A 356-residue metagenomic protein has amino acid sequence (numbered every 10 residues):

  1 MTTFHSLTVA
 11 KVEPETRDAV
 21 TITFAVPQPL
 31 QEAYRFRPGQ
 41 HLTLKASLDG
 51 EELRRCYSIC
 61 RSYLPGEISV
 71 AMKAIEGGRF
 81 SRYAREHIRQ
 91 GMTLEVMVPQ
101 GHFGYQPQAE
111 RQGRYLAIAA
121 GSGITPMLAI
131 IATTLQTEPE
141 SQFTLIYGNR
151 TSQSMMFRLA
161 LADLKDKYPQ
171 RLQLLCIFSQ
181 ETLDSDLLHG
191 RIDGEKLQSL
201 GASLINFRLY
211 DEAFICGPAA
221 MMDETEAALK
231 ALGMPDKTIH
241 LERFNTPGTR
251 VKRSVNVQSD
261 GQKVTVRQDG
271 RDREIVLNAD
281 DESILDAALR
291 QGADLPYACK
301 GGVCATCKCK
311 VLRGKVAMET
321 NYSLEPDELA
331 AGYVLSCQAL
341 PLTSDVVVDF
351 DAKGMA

Functional and structural regions predicted by a protein language model:
M1, S6-T8, P14, D18 (+6 more regions): Iron-sulfur (Fe-S) cluster-binding modules
T2-T93, M97, E110-G113, N149-T151 (+2 more regions): Ferredoxin-reductase
V26, A46-L48, V266-G270, V311 (+1 more regions): Short acidic, glycine-rich loop/turn motifs
Y63-G66, Q108-G113, E138, P341-F350: Ligand-binding loop in jelly-roll beta-barrel domains
Y83-V257, K263-T265: FNR/FR-type flavoprotein reductase catalytic core
D260-P296: C-terminal accessory/binding modules appended to enzymatic or scaffolding proteins
L289-Q291, T306-M355: Iron-sulfur (Fe-S) cluster-binding segments and ferredoxin-like electron-carrier domains, especially [2Fe-2S]
